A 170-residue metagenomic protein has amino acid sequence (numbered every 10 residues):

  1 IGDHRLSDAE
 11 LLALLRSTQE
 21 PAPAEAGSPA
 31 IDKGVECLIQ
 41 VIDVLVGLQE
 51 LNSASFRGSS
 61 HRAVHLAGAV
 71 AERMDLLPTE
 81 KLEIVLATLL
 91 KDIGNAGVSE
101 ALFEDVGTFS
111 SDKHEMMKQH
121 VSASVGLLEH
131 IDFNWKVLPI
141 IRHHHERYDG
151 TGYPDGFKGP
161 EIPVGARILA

Functional and structural regions predicted by a protein language model:
I1-A170: Histidine- and acidic-residue-rich, metal-dependent catalytic cores
